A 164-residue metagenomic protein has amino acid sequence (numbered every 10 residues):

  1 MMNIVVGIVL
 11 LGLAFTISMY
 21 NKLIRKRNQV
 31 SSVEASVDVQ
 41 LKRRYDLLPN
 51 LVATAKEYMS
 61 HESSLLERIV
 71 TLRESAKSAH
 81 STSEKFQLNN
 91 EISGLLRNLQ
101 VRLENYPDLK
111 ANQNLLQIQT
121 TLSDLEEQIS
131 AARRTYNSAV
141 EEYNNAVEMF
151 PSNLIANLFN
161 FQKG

Functional and structural regions predicted by a protein language model:
M1-G164: A helix-centric hydrophobic-segment signal that preferentially recognizes long, alpha-helical stretches used
